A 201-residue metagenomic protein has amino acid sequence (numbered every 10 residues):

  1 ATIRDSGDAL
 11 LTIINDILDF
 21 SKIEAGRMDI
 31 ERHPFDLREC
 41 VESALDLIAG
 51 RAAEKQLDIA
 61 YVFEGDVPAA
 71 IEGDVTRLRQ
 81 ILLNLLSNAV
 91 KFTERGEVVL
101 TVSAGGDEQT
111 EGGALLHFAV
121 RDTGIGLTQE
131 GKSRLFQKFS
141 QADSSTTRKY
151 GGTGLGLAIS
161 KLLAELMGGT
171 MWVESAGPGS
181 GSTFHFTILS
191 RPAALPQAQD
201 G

Functional and structural regions predicted by a protein language model:
D5-L10: Short alpha-helical segment of the dimerization/phosphotransfer core of two-component systems
S21-R32: Helix-loop junction within the histidine kinase core
E31-D36, A53, D58-A69, G105: Conserved catalytic submotifs in the C-terminal HATPase_c
E39-E54: Short alpha-helical segment within the cytosolic histidine kinase core of two-component systems
E54, V62, G105-H117, E130 (+1 more regions): Disordered, acidic interdomain junction associated with two-component signaling
S133-Q137: ATPase catalytic-site recognition across NTP-hydrolyzing enzymes
G168-E174: Glycine-rich ATP-binding loops of the HATPase_c
